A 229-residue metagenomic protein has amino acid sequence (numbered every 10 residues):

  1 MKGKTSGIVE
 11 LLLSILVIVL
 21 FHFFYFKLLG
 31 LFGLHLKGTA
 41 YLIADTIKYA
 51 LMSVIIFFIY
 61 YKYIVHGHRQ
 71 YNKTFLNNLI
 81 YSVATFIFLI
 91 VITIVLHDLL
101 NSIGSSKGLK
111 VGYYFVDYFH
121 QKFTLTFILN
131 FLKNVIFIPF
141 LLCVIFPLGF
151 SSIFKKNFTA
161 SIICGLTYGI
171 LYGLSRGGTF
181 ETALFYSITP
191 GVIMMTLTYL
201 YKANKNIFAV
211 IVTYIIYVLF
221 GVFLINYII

Functional and structural regions predicted by a protein language model:
M1-L12, V65-Q70, F180: N-terminal juxtamembrane cytosolic/stromal segments of multi-pass membrane proteins
G3, H35-L36, I64-N77, P147-T159 (+1 more regions): Membrane-interface helix-boundary motifs at transmembrane edges
K4-F23, A84-L89, I162-Y168: Alpha-helical transmembrane segments
I8-Y63, L109-G112: Alpha-helical transmembrane segments in multi-pass membrane proteins
L16-F26, L51-I56, V91-I92, L132-L141 (+1 more regions): Alpha-helical transmembrane segments and immediately adjacent membrane-interfacial amphipathic helices
F23-L36, D98-I103, G173-T179, L224-I228: Juxtamembrane "helix-exit" motif on the non-cytosolic side of transmembrane helices
G33-Y41, H66-I138, P147: Juxtamembrane helix-loop-helix connectors linking adjacent transmembrane helices in multi-pass membrane enzymes
F123-I229: Transmembrane helix-loop-helix hairpins at the membrane interface of multi-pass integral membrane proteins
